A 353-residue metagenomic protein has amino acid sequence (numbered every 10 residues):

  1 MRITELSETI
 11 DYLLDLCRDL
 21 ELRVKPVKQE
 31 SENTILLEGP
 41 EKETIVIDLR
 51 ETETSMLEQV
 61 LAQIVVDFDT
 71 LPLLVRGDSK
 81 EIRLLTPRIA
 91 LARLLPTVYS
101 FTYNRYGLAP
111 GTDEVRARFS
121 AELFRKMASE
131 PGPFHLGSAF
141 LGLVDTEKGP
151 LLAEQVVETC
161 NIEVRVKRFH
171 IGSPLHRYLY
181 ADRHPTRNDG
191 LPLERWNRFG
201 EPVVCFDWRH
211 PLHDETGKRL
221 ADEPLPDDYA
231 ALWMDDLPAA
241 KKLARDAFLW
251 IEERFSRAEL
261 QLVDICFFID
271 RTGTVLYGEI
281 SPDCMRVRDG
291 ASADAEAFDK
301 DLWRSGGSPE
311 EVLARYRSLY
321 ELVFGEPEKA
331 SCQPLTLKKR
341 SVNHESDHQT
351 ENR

Functional and structural regions predicted by a protein language model:
M1-P26: Negatively charged, low-complexity tracts enriched in Asp/Glu with abundant Ser/Thr
R23-I47: Short, well-ordered secondary-structure micro-motifs within conserved domains or adaptor modules
E43-V66: Ser/Thr/Gly-rich flexible loops in soluble cytosolic domains mediating phosphotransfer, phosphorylation
D69-L212, V323-E345: Active-site loop/lid in soluble adenylation, ligation, and acyl-transfer enzymes
V115, Y180-D236, L276, I280-E345: Anionic ligand-binding catalytic core segments
A139-L141, F255-T272: A short glycine-rich, hydrophobically flanked beta-strand micro-motif that places a catalytic Asp/Glu for divalent metal
A231-V263: A long amphipathic alpha-helix within ATP-dependent nucleotide-binding catalytic cores
